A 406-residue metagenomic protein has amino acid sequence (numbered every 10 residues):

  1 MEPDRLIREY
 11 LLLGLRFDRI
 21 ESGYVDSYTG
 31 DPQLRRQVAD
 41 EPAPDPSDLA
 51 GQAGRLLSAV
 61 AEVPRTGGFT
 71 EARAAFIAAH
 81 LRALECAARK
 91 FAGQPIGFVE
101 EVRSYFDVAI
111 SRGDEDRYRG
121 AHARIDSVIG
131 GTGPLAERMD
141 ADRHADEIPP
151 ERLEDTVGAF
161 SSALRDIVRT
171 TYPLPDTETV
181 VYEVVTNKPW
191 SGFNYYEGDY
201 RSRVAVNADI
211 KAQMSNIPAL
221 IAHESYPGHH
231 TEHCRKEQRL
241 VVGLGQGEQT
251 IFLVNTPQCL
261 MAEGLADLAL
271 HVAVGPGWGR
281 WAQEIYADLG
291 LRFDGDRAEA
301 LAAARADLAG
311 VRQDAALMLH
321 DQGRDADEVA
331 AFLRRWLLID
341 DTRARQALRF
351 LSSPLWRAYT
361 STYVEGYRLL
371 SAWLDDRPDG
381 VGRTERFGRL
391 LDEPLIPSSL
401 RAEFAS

Functional and structural regions predicted by a protein language model:
M1-S406: N-terminal maturation segment of proteins
